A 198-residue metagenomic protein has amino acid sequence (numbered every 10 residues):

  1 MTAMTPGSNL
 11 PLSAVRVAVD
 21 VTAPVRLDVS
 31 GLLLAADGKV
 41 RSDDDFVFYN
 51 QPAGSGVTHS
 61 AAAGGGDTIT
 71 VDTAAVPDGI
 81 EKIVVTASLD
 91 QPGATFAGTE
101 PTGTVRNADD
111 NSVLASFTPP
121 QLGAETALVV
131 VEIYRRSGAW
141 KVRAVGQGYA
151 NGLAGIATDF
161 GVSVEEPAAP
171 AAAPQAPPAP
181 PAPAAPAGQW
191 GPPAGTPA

Functional and structural regions predicted by a protein language model:
M1-A198: Intrinsic-disorder/low-complexity signal
